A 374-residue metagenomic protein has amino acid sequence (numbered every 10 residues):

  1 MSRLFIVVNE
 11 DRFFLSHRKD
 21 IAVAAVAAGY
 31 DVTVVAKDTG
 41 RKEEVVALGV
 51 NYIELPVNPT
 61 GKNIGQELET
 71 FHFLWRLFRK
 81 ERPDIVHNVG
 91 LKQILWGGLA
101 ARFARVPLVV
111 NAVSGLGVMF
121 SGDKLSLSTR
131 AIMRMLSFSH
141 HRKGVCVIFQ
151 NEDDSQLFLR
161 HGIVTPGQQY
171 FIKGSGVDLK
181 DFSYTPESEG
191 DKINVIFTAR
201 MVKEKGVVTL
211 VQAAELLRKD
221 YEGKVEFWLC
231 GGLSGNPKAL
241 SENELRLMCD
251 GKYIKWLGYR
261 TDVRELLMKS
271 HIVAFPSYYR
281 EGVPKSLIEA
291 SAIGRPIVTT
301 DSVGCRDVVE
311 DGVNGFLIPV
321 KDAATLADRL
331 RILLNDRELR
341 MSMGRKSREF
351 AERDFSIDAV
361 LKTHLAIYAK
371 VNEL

Functional and structural regions predicted by a protein language model:
A36-G40, T198, E226-L240: Glycosyltransferase donor-sugar binding loop
I53, R134-Y184: Donor nucleotide-sugar binding/catalytic pocket of nucleotide-sugar-dependent glycosyltransferases
A101, T325, I332, L339-D354 (+1 more regions): A short, well-ordered alpha-helix in the C-terminal region of glycosyltransferases
P186-K205, L210-E215, F227-W228: Conserved donor-binding/catalytic core segment of Leloir-type glycosyltransferases
G231, L240-R260: Nucleotide-activated donor-binding/catalytic signature segment of Leloir-type glycosyltransferases, i.e., the conserved
M268-G282, R295: Acidic donor-binding loop of glycosyltransferase active sites
P296-T299, V309: Short hydrophobic beta-strand element within catalytic cores of glycosyltransferases and related nucleotide-activated
E310-G312, F316-A323, I332-E338: Conserved acidic donor-binding segment of nucleotide-sugar-dependent glycosyltransferases
